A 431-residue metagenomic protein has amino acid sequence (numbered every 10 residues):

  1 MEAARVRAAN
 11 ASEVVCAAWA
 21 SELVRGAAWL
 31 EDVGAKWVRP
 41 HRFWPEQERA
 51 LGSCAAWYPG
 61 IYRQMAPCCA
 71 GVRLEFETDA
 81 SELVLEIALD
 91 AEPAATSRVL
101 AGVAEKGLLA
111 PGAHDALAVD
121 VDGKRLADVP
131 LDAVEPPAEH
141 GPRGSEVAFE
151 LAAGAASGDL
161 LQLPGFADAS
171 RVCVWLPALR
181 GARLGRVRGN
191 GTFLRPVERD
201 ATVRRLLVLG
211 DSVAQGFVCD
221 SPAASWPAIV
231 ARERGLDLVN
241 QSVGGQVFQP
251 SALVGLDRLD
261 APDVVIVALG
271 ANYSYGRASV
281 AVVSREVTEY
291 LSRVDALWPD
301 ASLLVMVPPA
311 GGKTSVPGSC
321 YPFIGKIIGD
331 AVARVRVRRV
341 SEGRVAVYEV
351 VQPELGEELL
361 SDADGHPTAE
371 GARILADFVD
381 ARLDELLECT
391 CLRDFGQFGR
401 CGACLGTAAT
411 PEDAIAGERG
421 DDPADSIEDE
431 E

Functional and structural regions predicted by a protein language model:
M1-R205, R382-E431: N-terminal secretory targeting modules
A17-W19, W29, P45, S221-I229 (+2 more regions): Secondary-structure junction/capping motif
I61-R63, S242-Q246: Short, flexible loop segments at the rims of nucleotide/cofactor-binding pockets, characterized by
P67, G71, E77, A252-L405 (+2 more regions): Alpha-helical cap/lid subdomain in secreted, periplasmic, or secretory-pathway luminal O-acyl-processing enzymes
L85, V239-S242, V305: A structural signal for short, well-ordered beta-strand segments and their strand-loop junctions that often border
A156-F166, A182, F217-V230, G255-L269 (+2 more regions): Short, charge-rich amphipathic segments
V174-G244, L253-A261, C391: Serine-esterase "nucleophile elbow" of acetyl-processing enzymes
F248-P250: Active-site-proximal loop/helix segments of hydrolase catalytic cores
